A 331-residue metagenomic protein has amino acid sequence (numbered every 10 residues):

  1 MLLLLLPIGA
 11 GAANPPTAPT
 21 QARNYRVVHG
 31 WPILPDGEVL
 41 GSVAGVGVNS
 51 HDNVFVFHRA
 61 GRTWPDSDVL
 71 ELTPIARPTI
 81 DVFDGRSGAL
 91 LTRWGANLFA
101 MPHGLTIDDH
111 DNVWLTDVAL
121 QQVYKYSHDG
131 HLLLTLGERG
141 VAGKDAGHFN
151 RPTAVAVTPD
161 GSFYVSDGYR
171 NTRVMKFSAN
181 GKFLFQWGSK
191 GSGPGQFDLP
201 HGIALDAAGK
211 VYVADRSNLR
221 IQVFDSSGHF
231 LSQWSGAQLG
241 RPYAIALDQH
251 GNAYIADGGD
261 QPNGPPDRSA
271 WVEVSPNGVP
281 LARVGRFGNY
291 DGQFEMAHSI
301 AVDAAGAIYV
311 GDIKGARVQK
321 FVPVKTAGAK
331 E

Functional and structural regions predicted by a protein language model:
M1-G9: Bacterial N-terminal signal peptides
A13-E331: Eukaryotic scaffold repeat domains enriched in small/polar residues
